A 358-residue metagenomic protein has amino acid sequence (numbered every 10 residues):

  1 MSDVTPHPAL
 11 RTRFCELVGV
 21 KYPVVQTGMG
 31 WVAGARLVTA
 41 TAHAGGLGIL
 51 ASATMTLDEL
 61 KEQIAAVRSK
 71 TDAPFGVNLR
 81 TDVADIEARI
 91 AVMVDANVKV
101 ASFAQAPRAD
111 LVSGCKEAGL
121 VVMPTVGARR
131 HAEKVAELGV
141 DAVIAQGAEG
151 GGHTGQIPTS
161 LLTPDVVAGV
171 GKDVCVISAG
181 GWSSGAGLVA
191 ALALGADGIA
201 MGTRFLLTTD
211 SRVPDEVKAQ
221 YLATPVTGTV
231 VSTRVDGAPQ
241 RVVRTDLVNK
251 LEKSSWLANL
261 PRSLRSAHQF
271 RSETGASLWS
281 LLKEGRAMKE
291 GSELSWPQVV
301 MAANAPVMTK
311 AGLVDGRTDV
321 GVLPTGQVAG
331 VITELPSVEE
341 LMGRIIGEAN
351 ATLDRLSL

Functional and structural regions predicted by a protein language model:
M1-C175: Active-site entrance/lid segments in N-terminal catalytic domains of soluble metabolic enzymes
V32, G181-S183: Residue-level detector of alpha-helix initiation sites
Q156-C175, S183-L358: Conserved active-site-proximal phosphate/metal-binding subdomains
